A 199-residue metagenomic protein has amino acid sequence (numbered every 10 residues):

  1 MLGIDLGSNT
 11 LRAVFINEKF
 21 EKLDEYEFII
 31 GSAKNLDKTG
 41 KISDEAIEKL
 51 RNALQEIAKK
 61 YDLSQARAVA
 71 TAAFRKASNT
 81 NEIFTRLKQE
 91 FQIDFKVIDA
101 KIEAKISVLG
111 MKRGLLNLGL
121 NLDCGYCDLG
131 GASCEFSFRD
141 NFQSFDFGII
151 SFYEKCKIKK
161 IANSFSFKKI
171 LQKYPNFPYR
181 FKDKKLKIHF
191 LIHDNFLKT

Functional and structural regions predicted by a protein language model:
M1-L23, M111-F145: Gly/Thr-rich phosphate-binding beta-strand-loop-beta motif of the actin/hexokinase/Hsp70
N9-D44, D140-S166: Short glycine-rich, Thr/Ser-proximal phosphate-binding strand/loop in the N-terminal lobe of ATP-dependent enzymes
N9-T10, A73-A77, D128-E135, I192-L197: Gly/Ser/Thr-rich loops at beta-strand to alpha-helix junctions that form or flank small-molecule/cofactor-binding
F15-N79, F91: Alpha-helical substrate-recognition element adjacent to the catalytic core
E25, A68, F95-V97, F142-S144 (+1 more regions): Conserved beta-strand scaffold positions in the cores of enzyme catalytic domains, especially in NTP/NDP-utilizing
L50-I57, S107-L115, I170-P175: Generic hydrophobic alpha-helical segments
I57-S64, N81, F138-T199: Phosphate-binding glycine-rich/basic clefts of nucleotide- and phosphate-handling proteins, predominantly
R67, A77, E82-C127, C134: Active-site neighborhood for divalent-cation/phosphate handling
